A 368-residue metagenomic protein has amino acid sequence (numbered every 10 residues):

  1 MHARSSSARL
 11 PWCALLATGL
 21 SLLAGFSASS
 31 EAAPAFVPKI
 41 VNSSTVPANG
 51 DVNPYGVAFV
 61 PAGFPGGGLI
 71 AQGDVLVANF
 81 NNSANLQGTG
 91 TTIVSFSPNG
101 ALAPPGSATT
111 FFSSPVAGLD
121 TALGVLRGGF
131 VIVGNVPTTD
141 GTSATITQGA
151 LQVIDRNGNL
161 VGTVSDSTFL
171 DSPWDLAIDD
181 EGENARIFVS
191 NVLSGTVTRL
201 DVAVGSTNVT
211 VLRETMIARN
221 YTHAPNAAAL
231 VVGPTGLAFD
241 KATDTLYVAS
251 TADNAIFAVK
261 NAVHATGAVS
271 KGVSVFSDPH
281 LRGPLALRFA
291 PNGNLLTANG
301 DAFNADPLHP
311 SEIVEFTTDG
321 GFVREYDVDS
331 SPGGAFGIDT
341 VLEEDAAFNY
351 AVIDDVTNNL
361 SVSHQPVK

Functional and structural regions predicted by a protein language model:
M1-R9: N-terminal secretory signal peptides that target proteins for export/translocation
C13-G25: Bacterial N-terminal signal peptides
A35-N49, G100-D120, V153-D171, T210-A229 (+2 more regions): Surface-exposed loop and turn segments in beta-propeller and other repeat-based domains that flank or scaffold
V46-Q72, G88, F112-V131, V136-T138 (+6 more regions): Beta-rich, blade/repeat-based domains predominating in secreted/periplasmic proteins but also intracellular
N79-P105: Beta-propeller domains
F80-N82, N135-T138, I146, E181 (+7 more regions): Short loop/turn segments immediately following the C-termini of beta-strands
T91-V94, G149-Q152, G195-T198, A255-A258 (+2 more regions): A short loop-to-beta-strand structural motif that recurs across blades of beta-propeller domains
F96-L102, L200-V209, V259-G267, T318-G320 (+1 more regions): Short loop/turn segments immediately following beta-strands, especially the blade-tip and inter-blade linker loops
